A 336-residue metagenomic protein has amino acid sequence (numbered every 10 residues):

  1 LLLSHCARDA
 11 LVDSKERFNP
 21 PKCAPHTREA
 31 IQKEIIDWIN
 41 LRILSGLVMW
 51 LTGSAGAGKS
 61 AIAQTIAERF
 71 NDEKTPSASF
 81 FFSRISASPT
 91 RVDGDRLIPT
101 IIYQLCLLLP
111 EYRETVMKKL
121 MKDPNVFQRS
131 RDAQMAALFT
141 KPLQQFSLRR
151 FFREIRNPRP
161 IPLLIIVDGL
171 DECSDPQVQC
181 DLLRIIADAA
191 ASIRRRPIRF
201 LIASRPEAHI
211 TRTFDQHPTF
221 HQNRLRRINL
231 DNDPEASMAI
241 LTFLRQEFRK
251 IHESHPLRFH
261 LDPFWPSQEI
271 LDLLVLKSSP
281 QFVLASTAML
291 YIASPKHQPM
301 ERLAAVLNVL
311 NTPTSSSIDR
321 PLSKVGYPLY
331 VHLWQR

Functional and structural regions predicted by a protein language model:
L1-R336: Conserved NB-ARC/NACHT P-loop NTPase core of NLR-like innate immune receptors
